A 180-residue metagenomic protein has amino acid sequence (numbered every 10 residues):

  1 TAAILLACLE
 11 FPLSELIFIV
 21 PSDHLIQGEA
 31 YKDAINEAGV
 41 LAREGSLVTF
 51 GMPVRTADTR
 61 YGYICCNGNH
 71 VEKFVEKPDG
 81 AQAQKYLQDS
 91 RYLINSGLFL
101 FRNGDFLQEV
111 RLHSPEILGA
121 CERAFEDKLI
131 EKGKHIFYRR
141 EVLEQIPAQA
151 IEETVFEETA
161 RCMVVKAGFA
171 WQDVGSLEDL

Functional and structural regions predicted by a protein language model:
T1-G68, Q108-H113: Conserved beta-loop-beta/alpha segment of the NTase-like Rossmann-fold superfamily that binds/positions NTPs
P53-R55, Y63-L180: Catalytic core of tubulin tyrosine ligase-like
